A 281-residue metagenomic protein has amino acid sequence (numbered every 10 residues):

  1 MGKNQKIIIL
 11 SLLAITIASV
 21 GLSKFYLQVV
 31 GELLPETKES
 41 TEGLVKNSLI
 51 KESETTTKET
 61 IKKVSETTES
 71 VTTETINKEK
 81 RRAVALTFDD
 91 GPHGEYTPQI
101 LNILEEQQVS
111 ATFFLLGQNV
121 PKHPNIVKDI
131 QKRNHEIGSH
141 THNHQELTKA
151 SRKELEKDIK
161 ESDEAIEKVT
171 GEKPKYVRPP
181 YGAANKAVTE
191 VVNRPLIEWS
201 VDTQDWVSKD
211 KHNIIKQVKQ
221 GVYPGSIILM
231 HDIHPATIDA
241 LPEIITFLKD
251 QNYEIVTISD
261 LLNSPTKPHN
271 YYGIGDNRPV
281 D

Functional and structural regions predicted by a protein language model:
M1-I15: N-terminal Sec-pathway targeting helices
I8-L10, K51, K62, N77 (+2 more regions): Residues marking helix boundaries in flexible regions
I15-Y26: Hydrophobic alpha-helical membrane-insertion segments, chiefly the h-region of N-terminal signal peptides
F25-A83: N-terminal, intrinsically disordered, polar/charged segments of Gram-positive cell-envelope systems that serve as
K62-A150, E154-L155, E161, A165 (+1 more regions): Active-site beta->alpha N-cap acidic-glycine motif
Q99, Q145-E254, S259-G273: Catalytic domains of cell-wall/extracellular-matrix polysaccharide-remodeling enzymes, centered on de-N-acetylation
Y272-D281: Structured C-terminal subdomain patch of bacterial secreted/periplasmic proteins
